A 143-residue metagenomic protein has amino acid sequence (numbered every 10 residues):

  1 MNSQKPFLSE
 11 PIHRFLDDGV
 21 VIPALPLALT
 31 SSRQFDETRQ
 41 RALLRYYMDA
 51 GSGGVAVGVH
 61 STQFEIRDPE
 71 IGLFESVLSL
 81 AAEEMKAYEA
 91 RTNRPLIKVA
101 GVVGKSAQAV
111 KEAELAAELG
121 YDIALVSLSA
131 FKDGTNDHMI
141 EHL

Functional and structural regions predicted by a protein language model:
N2-L143: Active-site beta->alpha loop and helix N-cap motifs at the rims of alpha/beta catalytic domains
